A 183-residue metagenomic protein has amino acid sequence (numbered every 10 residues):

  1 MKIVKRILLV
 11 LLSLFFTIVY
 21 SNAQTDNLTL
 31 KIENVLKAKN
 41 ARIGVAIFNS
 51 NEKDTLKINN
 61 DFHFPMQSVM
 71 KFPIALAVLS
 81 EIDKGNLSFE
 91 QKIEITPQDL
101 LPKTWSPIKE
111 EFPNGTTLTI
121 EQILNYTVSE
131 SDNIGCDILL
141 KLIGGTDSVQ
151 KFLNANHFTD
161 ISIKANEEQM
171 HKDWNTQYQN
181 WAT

Functional and structural regions predicted by a protein language model:
M1-D26: Bacterial Sec-dependent N-terminal signal peptides
S21-F62: Beta-lactamase-like hydrolase cores
A38-R42, N59-D61, Q67-V69, S88-E90 (+1 more regions): Extracytoplasmic
G44-F48, K57, P73, E94 (+1 more regions): Soluble periplasmic/extracytoplasmic beta-strand elements of cell-envelope proteins
K53, P65-I93: Active-site SXXK
F89-S106, I143-G144, E167-M170: Acidic helix-start/capping segments at beta-turn-to-alpha-helix junctions
L100-D137: Conserved catalytic neighborhood of penicillin-recognizing serine enzymes
D137-T183: Mid-domain, small-residue-enriched loop/turn segments at the edges of structured enzyme/sensor domains
